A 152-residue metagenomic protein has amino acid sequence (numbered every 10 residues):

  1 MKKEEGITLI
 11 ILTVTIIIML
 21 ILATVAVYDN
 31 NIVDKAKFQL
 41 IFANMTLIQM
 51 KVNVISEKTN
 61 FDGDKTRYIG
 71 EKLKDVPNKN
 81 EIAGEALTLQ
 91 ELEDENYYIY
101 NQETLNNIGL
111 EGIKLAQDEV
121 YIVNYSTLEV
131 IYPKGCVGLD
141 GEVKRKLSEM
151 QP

Functional and structural regions predicted by a protein language model:
M1-T13: Glycine-centered recognition micro-motifs in short, flexible terminal segments and loops
I10-A23, F42-N44, I48-Q49: Outer/extracellular conduits and scaffolds centered on Gram-negative outer-membrane beta-barrels
M19-K37: C-terminal juxtamembrane segment of a hydrophobic transmembrane alpha-helix
K35-D64: Membrane-proximal N-terminal amphipathic helix
E57, G63-P152: Periplasmic/extracellular, small/polar-rich flexible segments of pilin-like filament-forming proteins
